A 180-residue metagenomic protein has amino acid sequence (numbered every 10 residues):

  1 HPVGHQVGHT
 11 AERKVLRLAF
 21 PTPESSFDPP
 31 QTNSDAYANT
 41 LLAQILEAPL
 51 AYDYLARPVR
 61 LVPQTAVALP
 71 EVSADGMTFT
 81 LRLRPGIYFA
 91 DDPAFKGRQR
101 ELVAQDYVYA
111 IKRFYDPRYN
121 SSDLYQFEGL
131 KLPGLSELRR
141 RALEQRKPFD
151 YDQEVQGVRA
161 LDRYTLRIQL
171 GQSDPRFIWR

Functional and structural regions predicted by a protein language model:
H1-E12: Short, low-complexity disordered leader/linker segments with a strong preference for bacterial N-terminal type II
T10, E71-M77, V158-T165: Short, ordered beta-strand-loop transition motifs
R13-P23, T78-L81, Y107, L166-I168: Short, well-ordered beta-strand elements
A19-D75: N-terminal lobe/hinge region of extracytoplasmic solute-binding protein
F20, R82-R84, F89, A160 (+1 more regions): Hydrophobic residues in beta-strands and at strand termini
T32, L50-Y54, A74, P85-Y88 (+2 more regions): Sec-exported extracytoplasmic/periplasmic mature domains
E101-R180: Surface-exposed binding/hinge segments that line and control ligand-binding clefts or catalytic entry sites
